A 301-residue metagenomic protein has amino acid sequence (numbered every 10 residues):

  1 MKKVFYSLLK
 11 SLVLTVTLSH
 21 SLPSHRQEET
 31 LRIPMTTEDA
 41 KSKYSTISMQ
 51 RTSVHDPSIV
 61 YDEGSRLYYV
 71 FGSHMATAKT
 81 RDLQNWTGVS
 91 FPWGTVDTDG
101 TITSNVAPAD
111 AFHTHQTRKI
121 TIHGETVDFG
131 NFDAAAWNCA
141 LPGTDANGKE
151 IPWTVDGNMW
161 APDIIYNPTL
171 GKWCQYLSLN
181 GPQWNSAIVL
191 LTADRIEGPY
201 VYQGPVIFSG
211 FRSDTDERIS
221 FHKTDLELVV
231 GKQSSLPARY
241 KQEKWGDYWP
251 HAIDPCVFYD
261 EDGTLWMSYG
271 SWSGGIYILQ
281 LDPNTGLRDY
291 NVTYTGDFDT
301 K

Functional and structural regions predicted by a protein language model:
M1-V4: Positively charged n-region of N-terminal signal peptides that target proteins for export
Y6-L18: Hydrophobic helical h-region of N-terminal Sec-dependent signal peptides in bacterial secretory/periplasmic proteins
V16-E28: Bacterial Sec-dependent signal peptides at the C-terminal "C-region" and cleavage site
R26-K301: Carbohydrate-active catalytic/glycan-binding domains of CAZyme proteins, especially the secreted or lumenal ectodomains
